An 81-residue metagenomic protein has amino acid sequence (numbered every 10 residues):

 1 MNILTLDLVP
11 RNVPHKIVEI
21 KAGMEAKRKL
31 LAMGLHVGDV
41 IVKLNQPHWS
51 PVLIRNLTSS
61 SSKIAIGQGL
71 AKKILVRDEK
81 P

Functional and structural regions predicted by a protein language model:
N2, M24-K29, S50: Short alpha-helix capping/helix-loop boundary micro-motifs
P10-R11, H48, S60: Short flexible coil/turn linkers enriched for glycine and charged/polar residues that connect secondary-structure
V13-K27: Short, structured beta-strand/loop micro-motifs enriched in basic residues and often containing a Trp
K21-G23, D39, N45-S50: Short, charged beta-turn/beta-strand-edge "cap" motif at the junction between a beta-strand and an adjacent loop
P51-P81: C-terminal structural segments of small proteins and small subunits
